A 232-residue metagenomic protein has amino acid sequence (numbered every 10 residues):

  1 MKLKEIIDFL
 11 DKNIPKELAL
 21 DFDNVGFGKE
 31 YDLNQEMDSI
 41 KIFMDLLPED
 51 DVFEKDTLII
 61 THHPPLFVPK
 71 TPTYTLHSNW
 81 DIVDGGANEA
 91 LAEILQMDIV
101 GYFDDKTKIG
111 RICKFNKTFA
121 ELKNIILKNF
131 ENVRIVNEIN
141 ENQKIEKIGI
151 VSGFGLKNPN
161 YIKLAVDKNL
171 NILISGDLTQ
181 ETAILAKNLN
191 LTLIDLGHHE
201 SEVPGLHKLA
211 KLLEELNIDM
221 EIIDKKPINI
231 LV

Functional and structural regions predicted by a protein language model:
M1-V232: Active-site catalytic microenvironments in core metabolic enzymes, especially phosphate/sugar-handling
